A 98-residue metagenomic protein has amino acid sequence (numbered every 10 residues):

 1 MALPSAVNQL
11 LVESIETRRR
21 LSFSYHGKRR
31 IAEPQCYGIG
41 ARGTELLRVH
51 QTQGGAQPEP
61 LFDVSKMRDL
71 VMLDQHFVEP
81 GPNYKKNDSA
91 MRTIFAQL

Functional and structural regions predicted by a protein language model:
A2-L98: Core beta-strand-centered patch of the WYL/Sm-like small regulatory domain
